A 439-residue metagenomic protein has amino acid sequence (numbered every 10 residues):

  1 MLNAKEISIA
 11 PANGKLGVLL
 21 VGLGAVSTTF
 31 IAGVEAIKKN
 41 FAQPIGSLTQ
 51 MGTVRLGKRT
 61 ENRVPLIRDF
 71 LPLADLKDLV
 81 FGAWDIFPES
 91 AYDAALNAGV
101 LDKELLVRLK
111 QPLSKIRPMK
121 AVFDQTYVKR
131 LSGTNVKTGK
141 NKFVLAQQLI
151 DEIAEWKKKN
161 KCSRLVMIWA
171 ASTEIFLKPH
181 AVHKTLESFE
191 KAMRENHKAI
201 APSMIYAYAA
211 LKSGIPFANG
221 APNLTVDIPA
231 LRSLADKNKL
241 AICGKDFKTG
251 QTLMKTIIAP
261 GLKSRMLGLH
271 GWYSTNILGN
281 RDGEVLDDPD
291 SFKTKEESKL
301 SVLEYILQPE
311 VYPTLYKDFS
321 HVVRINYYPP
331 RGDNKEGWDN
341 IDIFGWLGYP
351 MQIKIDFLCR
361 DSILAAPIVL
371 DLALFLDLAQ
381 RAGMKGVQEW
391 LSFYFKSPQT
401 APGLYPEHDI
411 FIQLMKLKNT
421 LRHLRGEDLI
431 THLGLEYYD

Functional and structural regions predicted by a protein language model:
M1-A221, T225-K237, L253-A259, Q352-D439: Metallocofactor- and cofactor-centric catalytic cores in central/energy metabolism, strongly enriched
A25, D85-P88, T249-G250, Y273-G279 (+3 more regions): Glycine-rich beta-alpha junction loops
G214-I215, L240, M266-L267: Short glycine/serine/threonine/alanine-rich loop segments
N223-N238, I277-D288, Y305-T314, G332-G345 (+2 more regions): Short flexible/disordered coil segments
C243-K245, T249-L315: Conserved anion/nucleotide-ligand pocket segment
L300-E389: Glycine-rich, aromatic-lined ligand/substrate-binding cores of catalytic and carbohydrate-binding domains
